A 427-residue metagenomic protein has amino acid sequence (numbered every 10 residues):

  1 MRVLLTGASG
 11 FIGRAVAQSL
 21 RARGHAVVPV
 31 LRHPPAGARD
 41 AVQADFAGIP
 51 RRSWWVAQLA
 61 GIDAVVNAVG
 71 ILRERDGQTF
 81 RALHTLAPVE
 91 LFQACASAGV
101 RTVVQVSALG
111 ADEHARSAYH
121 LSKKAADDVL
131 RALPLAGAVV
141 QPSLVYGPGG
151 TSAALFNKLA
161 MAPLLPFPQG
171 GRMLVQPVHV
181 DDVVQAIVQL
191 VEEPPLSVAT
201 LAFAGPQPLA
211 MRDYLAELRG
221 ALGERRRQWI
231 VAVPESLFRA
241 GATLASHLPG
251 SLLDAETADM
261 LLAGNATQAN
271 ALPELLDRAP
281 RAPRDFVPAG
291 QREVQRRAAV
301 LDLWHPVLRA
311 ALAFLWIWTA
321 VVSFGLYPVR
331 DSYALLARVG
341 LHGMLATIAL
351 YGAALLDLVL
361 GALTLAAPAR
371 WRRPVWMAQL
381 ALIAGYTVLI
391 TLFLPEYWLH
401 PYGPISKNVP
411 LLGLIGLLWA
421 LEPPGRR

Functional and structural regions predicted by a protein language model:
V3-R23: N-terminal Rossmann NAD(P)H-binding glycine-rich loop of SDR-like oxidoreductase domains
T6, V30, A68-V69, V103-L109 (+1 more regions): SDR active-site strand-loop-helix element
A36-R39, Q43-E90, A94, L109-E113: NAD(P)H-binding glycine-rich loop region in Rossmannoid oxidoreductase-like domains and their noncatalytic homologs
E90, T151-S152, G170-E192, A199-A202 (+1 more regions): Substrate-positioning beta->alpha
D128-G149, K158: Conserved beta-loop-beta element that borders a ligand/cofactor-binding pocket
L174-D181, L201-A221, V231-T243, A279-A282: Substrate-binding strand-loop-helix patch in Rossmann-like NAD(P)-dependent oxidoreductase/epimerase domains
R219-A263, A299-V300: Terminal hydrophobic/aromatic helix or amphipathic segment near a protein terminus
N270-R427: Membrane-interface extramembranous regions
